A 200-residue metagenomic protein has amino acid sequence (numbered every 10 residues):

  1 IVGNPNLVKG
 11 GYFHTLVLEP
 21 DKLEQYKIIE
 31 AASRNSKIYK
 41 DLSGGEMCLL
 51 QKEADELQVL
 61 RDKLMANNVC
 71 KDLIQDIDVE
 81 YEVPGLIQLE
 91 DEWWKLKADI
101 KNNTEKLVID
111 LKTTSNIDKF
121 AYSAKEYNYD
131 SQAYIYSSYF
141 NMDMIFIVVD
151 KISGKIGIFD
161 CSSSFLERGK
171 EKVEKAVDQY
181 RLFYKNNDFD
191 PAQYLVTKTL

Functional and structural regions predicted by a protein language model:
I1-L96, Y194-L200: Metal-dependent nuclease catalytic cores that hydrolyze phosphodiester bonds in DNA/RNA, characterized by
V2, L42-L49, D118-Y127, S162-F165: Short histidine-centered catalytic/ligand-binding loop motif
V8, K95, N128-S131, I135 (+1 more regions): Short, well-structured alpha-helical interface segments that form or flank functional binding sites
L18, L86, T114-N116, K151-S153: Short, solvent-exposed loop/turn segments at secondary-structure junctions
A54, Y122-K125, I135-L200: Metal-dependent nuclease catalytic regions and adjoining charged, substrate-binding loops involved in nucleic-acid end
D91-K95, N102-K106, M142, S153-G154: Coil-to-beta-strand transition motifs
L96-F120, Y136: Conserved catalytic cores of phosphodiester-cleaving nucleases, focusing on short active-site segments
